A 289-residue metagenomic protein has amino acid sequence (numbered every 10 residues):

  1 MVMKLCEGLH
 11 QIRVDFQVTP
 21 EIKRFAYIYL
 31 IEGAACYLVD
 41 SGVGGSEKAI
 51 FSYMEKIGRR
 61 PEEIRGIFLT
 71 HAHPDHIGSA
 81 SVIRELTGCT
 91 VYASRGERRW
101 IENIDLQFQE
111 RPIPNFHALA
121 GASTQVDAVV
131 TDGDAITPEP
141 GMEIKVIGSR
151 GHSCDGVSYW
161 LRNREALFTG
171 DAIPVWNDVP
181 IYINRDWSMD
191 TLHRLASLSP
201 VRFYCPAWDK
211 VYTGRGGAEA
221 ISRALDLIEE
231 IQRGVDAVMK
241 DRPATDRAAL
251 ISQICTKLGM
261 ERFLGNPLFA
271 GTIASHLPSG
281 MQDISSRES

Functional and structural regions predicted by a protein language model:
M1, S197-F203, K210-S289: Accessory terminal helices/loops
V2-I57, S158-D171: Conserved beta-strand hairpin/beta-sheet module of binuclear metal-dependent hydrolase folds, prominently
L9-F16, P114-A118, P140-G141: Short Pro/Gly-enriched beta-strand edge/turn motifs at strand-loop
E21-K23, V129, R150-H152: A short catalytic or substrate-binding loop motif that flags glycine-/basic-rich loops and adjacent residues that bind
K23, A49, S79, G216-A220: Residues at alpha-helix caps and immediate loop-helix transition turns in enzyme cores, especially N- and C-cap
Y37-V39, F68, V91, A166-F168 (+1 more regions): Residue-level marker for buried hydrophobic side chains located in beta-strands that build the well-ordered beta-sheet
G44-G45, E143-Q232: Metallo-beta-lactamase
G45-K48, E55-P138: Active-site HxH/HxHxD metal-binding segment of metal-dependent hydrolases
